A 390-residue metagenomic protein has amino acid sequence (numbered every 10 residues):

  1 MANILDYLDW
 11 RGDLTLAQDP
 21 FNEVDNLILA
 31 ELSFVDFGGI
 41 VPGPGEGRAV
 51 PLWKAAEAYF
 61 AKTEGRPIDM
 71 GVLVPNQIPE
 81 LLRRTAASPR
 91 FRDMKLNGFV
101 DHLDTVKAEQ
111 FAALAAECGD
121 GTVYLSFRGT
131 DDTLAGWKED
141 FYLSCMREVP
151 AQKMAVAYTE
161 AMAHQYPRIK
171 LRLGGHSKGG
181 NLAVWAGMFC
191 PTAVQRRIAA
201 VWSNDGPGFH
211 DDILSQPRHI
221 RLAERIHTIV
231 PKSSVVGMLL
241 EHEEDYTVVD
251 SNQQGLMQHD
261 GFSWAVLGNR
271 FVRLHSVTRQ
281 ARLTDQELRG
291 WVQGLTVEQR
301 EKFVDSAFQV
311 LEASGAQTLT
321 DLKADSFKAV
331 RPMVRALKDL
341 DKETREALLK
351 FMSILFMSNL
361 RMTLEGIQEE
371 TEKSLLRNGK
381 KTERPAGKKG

Functional and structural regions predicted by a protein language model:
M1-V24, L29-A113, C118-V123, F127-M154 (+2 more regions): Alpha/beta hydrolase fold serine-hydrolase catalytic domain that processes acyl esters and thioesters
G174-G179, A183: Gly/Ala-rich beta-loop-alpha elbow adjacent to hydrolase catalytic centers
A183-T192: Short glycine-enriched nucleophile-adjacent loop and the immediately C-terminal alpha-helix near the catalytic center
